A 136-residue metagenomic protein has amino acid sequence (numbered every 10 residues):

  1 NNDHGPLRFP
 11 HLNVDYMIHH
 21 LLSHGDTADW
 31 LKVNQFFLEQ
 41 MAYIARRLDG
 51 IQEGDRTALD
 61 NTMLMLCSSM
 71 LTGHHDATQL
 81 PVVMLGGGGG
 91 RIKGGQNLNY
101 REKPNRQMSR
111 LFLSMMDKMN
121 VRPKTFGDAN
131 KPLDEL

Functional and structural regions predicted by a protein language model:
N1-L136: Ligand-binding pockets and gating/stacking loops
